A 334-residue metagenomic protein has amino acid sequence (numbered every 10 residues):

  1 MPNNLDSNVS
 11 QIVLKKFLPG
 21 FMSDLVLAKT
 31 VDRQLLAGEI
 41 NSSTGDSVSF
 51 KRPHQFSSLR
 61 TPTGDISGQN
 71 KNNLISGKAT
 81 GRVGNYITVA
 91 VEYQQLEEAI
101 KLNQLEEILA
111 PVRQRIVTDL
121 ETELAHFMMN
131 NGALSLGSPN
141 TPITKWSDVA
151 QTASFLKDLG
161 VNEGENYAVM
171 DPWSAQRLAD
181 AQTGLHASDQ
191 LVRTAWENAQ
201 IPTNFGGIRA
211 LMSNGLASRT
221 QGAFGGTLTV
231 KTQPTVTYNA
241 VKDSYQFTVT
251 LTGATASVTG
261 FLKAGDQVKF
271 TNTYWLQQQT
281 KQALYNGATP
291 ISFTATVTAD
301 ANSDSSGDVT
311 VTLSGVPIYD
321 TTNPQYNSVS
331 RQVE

Functional and structural regions predicted by a protein language model:
M1-A79: N-terminal "assembly arms/tails" that initiate or stabilize quaternary assembly in self-assembling proteins
M1-T30, N41-S42, D189-T227, E334: Protruding loop/beta-arch "assembly-hinge" segments enriched in small, turn-prone residues
S42, L262, I318-Y319: Hydrophobic beta-strand core residues of beta-sandwich domains
G45, Y86, S306-D308: Extracytoplasmic
F50, G77-Q176, E197-N214: Long, contiguous amphipathic alpha-helices that act as assembly "spine/axial" helices in icosahedral shell and virion
H54, P172-S174, A301: Short, flexible loop/turn elements at secondary-structure junctions
R177-S314: Autoprocessing Asn-cyclization modules and mimics
S305-E334: Short solvent-exposed strand/turn elements
